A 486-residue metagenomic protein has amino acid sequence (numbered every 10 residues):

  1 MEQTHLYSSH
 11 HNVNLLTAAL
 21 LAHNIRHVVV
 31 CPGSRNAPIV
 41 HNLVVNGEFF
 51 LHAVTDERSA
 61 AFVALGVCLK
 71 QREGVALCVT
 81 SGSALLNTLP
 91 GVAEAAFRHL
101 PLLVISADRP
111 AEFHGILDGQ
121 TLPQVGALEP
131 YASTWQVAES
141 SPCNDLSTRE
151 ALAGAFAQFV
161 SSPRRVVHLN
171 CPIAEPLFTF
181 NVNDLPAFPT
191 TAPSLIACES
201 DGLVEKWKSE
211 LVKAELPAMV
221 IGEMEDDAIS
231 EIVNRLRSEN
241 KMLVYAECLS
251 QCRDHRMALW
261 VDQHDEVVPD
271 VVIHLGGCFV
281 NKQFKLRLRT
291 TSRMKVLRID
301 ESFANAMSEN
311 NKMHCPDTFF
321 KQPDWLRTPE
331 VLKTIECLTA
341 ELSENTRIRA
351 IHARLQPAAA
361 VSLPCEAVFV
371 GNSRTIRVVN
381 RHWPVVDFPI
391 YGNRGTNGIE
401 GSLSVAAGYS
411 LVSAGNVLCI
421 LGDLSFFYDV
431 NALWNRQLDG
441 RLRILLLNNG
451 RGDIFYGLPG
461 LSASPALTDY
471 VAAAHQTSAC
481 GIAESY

Functional and structural regions predicted by a protein language model:
M1-S8, R287-R374, P465, D469-Y486: Phosphate/pyrophosphate-binding active-site segments
E2-Q3, Y7, R149-A214, P316: Conformationally flexible catalytic loops at phosphate/diphosphate-handling active centers
S8-C78, L85-N87: N-terminal cofactor/phosphate-binding cores enriched in small/glycine residues, especially glycine-rich loops such as
V13-N24, C31-R35, I39-V44, E336-A414: Active-site diphosphate/adenylate-binding microenvironment
R26-V29, F50-H52, K70-R109, V268-G276 (+2 more regions): A short, small-residue-rich loop immediately preceding and capping a beta-strand
N87, I221-E301, N305, V385-G415 (+2 more regions): Glycine-rich, anion-gripping cofactor-binding loops and their flanking helix/strand elements in enzyme active sites
A95, S106-A155, Y245-T339, W434-L438 (+4 more regions): Glycine-rich, acidic loop regions that bind phosphate or pyrophosphate groups
I105, E112-V125, W383-Y486: Thiamine diphosphate
